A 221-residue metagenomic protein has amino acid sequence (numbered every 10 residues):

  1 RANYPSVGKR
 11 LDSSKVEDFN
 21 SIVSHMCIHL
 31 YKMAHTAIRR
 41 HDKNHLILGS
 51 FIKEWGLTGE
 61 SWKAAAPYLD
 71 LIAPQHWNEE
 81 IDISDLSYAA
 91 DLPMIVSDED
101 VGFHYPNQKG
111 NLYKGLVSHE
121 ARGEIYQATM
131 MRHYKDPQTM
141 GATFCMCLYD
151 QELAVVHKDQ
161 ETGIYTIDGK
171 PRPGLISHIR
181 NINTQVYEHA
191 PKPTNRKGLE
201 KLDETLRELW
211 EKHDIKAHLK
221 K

Functional and structural regions predicted by a protein language model:
R1-A2: Core domains of carbohydrate- and sulfate-ester-processing enzymes
S6-N20, K53, A90-T129, C145-Y149 (+1 more regions): Active-site clefts of carbohydrate-active enzymes
S21-T36, R40-L112: Glycoside hydrolase catalytic-domain groove-lining segments
I28-K32, E120-A128, P137, P173: A structural signal for well-ordered alpha-helical segments within the folded catalytic domains of diverse enzymes
H29, M33-H45, R132-T139, I182-P191 (+1 more regions): A structural motif corresponding to the C-terminal end of an alpha-helix and its immediate exit/capping segment
Q75, A142-C145: Conserved residues at the C-terminal ends of beta-strands
H104, V117, Y134, T205 (+1 more regions): Ligand-binding pocket scaffold of soluble enzyme catalytic domains
C145-K221: Aromatic-rich peripheral "rim/lid" segments of glycoside hydrolase catalytic domains that contact and position glycan
